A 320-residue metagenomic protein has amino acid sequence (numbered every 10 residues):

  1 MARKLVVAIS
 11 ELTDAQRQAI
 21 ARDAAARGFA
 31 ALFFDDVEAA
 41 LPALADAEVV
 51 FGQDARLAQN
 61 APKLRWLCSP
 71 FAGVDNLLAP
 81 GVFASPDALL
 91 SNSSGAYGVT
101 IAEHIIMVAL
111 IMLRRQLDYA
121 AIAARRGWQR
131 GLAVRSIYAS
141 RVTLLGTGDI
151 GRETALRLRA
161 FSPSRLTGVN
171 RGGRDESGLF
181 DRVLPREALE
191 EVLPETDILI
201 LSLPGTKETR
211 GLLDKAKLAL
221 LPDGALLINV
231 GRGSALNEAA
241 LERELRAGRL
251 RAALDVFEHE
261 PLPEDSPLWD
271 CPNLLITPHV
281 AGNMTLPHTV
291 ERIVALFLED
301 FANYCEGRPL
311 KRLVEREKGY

Functional and structural regions predicted by a protein language model:
M1-A47: N-terminal glycine-/charge-rich "phosphate-binding" loop or analogous flexible N-terminal tail
Q18-R22, L41-L44, L57-P62, L77-S85 (+2 more regions): Short loop/helix-cap segments at secondary-structure boundaries that form the rim of catalytic
D46-A121: Phosphate/diphosphate ligand-binding glycine-rich loop within oxidoreductases
D54, F71, L201-P204, V230-G231 (+1 more regions): Glycine-rich, N-terminal phosphate-binding loop of Rossmann-like dinucleotide-binding domains
A102-D118, A160-F161, A295-N303, R308: Oxidoreductase and adenylate-handling cofactor-binding alpha/beta cores
A120-E153: Glycine-rich NAD(P)-binding loop of Rossmann-like domains
S164, G173-P267: Rossmann-like adenosine-cofactor binding region
G224-L226, V230-Y320: Rossmann-like dinucleotide-binding domain for NAD(H)/NADP(H)
